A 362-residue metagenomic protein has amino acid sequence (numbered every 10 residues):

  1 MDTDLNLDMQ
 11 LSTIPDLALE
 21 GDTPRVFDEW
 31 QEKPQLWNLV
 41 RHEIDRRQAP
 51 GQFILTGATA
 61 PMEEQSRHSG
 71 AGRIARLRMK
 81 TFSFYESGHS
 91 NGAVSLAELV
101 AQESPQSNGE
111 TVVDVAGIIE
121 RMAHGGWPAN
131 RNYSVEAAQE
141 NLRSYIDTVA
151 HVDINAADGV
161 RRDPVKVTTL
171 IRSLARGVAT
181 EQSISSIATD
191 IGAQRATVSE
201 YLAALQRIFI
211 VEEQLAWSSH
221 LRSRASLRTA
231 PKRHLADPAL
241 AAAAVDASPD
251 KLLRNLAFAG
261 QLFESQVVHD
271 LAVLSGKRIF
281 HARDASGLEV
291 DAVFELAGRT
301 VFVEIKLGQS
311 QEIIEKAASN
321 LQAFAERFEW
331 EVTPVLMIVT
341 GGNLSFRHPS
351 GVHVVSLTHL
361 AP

Functional and structural regions predicted by a protein language model:
M1, A204, I210-P362: A cross-kingdom feature that marks ATP-driven nucleic-acid transaction machinery
D4-L5, A58-E63, T81-Y85, L240 (+1 more regions): Conserved nucleotide-binding/hydrolysis micro-motifs of P-loop NTPases
D4-Q52: Conserved nucleotide-sensing/catalytic segment adjacent to the nucleotide-binding pocket in NTP-handling enzymes
V26, Q52-A58, R78: Structural recognition of the conserved hydrophobic beta-strand(s) that form the central parallel beta-sheet of P-loop
E29-E32, L36, T59-A60, G70 (+1 more regions): Helical "lid/switch" subdomain of P-loop NTPase nucleotide-binding domains
I44-G51, S69-L77: A short alpha->loop->secondary-structure connector
P61-R76, H89-G92: Short regulatory helix/loop adjacent to the ATP-binding pocket of P-loop NTPases
G92-K251, N255-L262, Q266-H269, F280: Interdomain hinge/linker elements that couple catalytic modules in large macromolecular machines
